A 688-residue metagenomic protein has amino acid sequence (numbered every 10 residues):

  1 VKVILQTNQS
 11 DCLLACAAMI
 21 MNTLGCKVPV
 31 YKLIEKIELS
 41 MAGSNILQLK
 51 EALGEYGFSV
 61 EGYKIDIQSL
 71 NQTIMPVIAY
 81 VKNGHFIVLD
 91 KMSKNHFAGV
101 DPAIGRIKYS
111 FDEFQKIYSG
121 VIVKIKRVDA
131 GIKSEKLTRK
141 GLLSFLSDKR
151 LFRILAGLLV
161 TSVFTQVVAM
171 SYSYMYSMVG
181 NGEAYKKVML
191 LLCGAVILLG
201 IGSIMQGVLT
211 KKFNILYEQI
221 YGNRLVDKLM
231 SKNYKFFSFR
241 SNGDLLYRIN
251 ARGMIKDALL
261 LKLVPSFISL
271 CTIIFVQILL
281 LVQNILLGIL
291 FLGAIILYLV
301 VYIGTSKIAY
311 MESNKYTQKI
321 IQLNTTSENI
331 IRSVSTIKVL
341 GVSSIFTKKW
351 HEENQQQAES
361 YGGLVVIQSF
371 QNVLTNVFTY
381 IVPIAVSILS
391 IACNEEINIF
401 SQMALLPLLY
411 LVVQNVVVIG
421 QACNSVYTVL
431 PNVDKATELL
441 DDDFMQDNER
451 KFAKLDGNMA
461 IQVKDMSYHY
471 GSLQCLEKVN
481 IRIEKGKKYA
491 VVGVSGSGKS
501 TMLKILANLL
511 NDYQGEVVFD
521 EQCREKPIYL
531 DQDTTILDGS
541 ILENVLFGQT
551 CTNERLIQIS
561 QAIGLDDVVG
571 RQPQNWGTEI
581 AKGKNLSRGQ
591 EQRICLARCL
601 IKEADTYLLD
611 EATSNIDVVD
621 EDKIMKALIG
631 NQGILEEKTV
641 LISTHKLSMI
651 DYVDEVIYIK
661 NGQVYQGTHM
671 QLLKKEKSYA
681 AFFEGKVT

Functional and structural regions predicted by a protein language model:
L14, I37-S44, L70-G157, T161-T165: Noncatalytic regulatory segments and standalone regulatory/sensor domains
I154-G202, L209, L281-L286, I399: Transmembrane helix-loop-helix hairpins at lipid-water interfaces of multipass membrane proteins, especially the type-1
V168-A169, S173, L263-S306, G362-Y410 (+1 more regions): A hydrophobic transmembrane-helix motif
N223, D227-D244, K315-G363, V433-A436 (+1 more regions): Loop segments that connect adjacent transmembrane helices in multi-pass transporters
K319, S335-V342, V366, L411-D442: Cytosolic ends of transmembrane helices, especially the final helix of ABC transmembrane type-1 domains
A507: Helix-to-loop junction immediately C-terminal to a conserved catalytic motif
E516, R524, L542-A581, M625-K626 (+1 more regions): ABC ATPase nucleotide-binding domain helical subdomain, centered on the C-loop/LSGGQ "ABC signature"
D533, I541-N544, G577-K674: ABC-family ATPase nucleotide-binding domain "signature/switch" substructure
